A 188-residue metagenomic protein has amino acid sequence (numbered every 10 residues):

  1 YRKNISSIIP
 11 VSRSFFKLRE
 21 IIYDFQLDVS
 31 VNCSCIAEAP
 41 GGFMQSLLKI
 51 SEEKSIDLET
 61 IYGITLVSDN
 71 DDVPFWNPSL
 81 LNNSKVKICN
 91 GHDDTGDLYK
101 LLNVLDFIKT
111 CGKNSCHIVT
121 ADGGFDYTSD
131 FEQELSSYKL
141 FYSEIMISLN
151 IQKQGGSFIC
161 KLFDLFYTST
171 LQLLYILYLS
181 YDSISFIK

Functional and structural regions predicted by a protein language model:
Y1-E20, D93-L98, L102-N114, D130-S143 (+2 more regions): Class I S-adenosyl-L-methionine
Y1-S30, C35, P40-E53: Class I SAM-dependent methyltransferase Rossmann-like catalytic core, especially the SAM/SAH-binding loop
L18, C33-A37, L47, I61 (+5 more regions): Structural signal for hydrophobic/aromatic residues that build the beta-strand cores of folded beta-sheet domains
Q26-D28, G41-Q45, E53-I56, D69-V73 (+3 more regions): Eukaryotic short linear interaction motifs
C35, S55-V67: Conserved SAM-binding motif I beta-strand of class I
S51-S55, N114, I151-Q154: Helix-to-beta-strand junctions that scaffold the AdoMet/dcAdoMet cofactor pocket in Class I SAM-dependent enzymes
L66-D126, S136: S-adenosyl-L-methionine
F131-F186: Conserved Class I SAM-dependent methyltransferase catalytic core
